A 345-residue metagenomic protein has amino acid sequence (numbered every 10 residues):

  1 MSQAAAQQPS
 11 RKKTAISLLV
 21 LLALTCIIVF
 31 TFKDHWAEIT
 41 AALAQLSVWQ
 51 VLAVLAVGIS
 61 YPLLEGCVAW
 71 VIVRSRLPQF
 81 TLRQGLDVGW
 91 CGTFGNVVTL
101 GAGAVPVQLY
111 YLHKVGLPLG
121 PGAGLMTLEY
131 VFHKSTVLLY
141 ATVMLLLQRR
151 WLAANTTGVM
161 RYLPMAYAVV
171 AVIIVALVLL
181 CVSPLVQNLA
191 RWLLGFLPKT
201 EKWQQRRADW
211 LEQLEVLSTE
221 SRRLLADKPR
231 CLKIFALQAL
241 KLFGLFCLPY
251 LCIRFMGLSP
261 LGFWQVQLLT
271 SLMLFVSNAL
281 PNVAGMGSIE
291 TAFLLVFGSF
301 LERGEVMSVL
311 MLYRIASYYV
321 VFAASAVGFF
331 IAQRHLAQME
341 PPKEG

Functional and structural regions predicted by a protein language model:
M1-A41, G92-Q204, N282, M286-G345: Transmembrane helix-loop-helix hairpins in multi-pass inner-membrane proteins
S10-R11, S47-W49, P78-D87, L117-L119 (+3 more regions): Membrane-helix interface segments
K13-I16, Q45-A53, R222-A236: Membrane-interface helix starts
V29, T40, A69, V73-L77 (+5 more regions): Membrane-water interface at transmembrane helix exits
A37-Q45, Q213-A226: A short amphipathic helical element positioned immediately N-terminal to and/or at the very start of a transmembrane
V51-L55, L82, L86, A123 (+4 more regions): Hydrophobic alpha-helical transmembrane segments
L64-F94, C252-L269: Membrane-embedded helical hairpins/re-entrant loop segments and their flanking transmembrane helices within multi-pass
S221-L272, L280: Transmembrane helical segments that form the transport core of multi-pass membrane transport proteins
